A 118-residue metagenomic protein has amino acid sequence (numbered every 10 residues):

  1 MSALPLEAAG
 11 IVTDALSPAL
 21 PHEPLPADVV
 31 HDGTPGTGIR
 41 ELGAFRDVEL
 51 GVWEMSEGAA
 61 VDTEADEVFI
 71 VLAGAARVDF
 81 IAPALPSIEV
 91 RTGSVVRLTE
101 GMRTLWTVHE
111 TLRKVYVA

Functional and structural regions predicted by a protein language model:
M1-G51: A short, N-terminal "cap"/entry segment at the start of jelly-roll beta-barrel domains of the cupin/DSBH fold
R46-E64, E100: Conserved short histidine dyad/triad with adjacent acidic residue
T63-V78: Short, conserved beta-strand element in jelly-roll/cupin
V68, A84-P86, R113: Short, surface-exposed beta-strand-loop junctions and turns on beta-sheet-rich folds
D79-I81, V117: A generic structural motif
I81-P83, H109: Conserved catalytic-core motifs of eukaryotic protein kinase domains, centered on the activation segment
P83-G101: Short acidic-glycine-tyrosine-enriched beta hairpin
R97, T104-L105, H109-A118: A short hydrophobic beta-strand segment most commonly corresponding to one strand of the jelly-roll/cupin
